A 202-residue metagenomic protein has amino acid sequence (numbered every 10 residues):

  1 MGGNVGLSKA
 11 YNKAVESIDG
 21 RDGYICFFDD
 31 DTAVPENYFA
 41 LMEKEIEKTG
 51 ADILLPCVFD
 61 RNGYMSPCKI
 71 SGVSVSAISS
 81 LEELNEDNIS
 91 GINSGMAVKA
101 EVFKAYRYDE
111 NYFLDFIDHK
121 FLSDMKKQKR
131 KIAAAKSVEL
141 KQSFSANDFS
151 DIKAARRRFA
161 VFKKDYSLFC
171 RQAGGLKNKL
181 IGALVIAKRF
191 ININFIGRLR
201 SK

Functional and structural regions predicted by a protein language model:
G2-D19: Glycine-rich, basic loop-to-helix element that forms the pyrophosphate-binding segment of sugar-nucleotide handling
Y11, N37-F39, I117: Acidic donor-diphosphate engagement hotspot in glycosyltransferases and nucleotidyltransferases that stabilizes
D22-A33: Short beta-strand-to-loop acidic/aromatic patch adjacent to the donor-nucleotide binding site
N37-C68: Conserved donor NDP-sugar-binding/catalytic core segment of glycosyltransferases
S79-V98: A recurrent flexible, glycine/aromatic-enriched loop bordering the glycosyltransferase active site that acts as
G91, G95-M96, V102, Y106 (+1 more regions): A short, conserved alpha-helix in the catalytic core of glycosyltransferases
A134-K153, D165: Active-site donor/metal-binding and catalytic loop motifs of nucleotide-sugar-dependent glycosylation enzymes
K153-K202: Non-catalytic, C-terminal membrane-associated alpha-helical segments of glycosyltransferases
